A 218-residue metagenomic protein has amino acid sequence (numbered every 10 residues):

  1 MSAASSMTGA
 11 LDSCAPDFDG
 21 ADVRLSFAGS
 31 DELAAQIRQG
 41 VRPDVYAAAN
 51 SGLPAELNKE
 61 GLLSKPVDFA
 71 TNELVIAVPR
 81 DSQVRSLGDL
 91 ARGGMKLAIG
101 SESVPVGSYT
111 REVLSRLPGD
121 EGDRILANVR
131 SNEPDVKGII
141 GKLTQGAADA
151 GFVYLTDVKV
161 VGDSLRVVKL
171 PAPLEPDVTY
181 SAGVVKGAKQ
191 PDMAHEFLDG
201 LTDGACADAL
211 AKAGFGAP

Functional and structural regions predicted by a protein language model:
M1-D17, D31, A35-Q39, A48-S51 (+3 more regions): Exported/periplasmic ABC-transporter solute-binding proteins
D22-D31: A short beta-strand-loop structural module common to alpha/beta enzyme folds
L62: Active-site surface patch of divalent metal-dependent phosphodiester/phosphate bond hydrolases
